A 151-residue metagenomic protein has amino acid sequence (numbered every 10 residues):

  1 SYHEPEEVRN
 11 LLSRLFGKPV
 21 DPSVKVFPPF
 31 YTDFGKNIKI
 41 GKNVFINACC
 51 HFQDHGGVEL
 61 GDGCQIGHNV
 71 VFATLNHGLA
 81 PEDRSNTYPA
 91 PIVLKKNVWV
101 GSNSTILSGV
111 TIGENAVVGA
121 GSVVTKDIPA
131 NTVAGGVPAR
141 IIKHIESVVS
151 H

Functional and structural regions predicted by a protein language model:
S1-S23, A139-I142, V149-H151: Terminal amphipathic alpha-helical/low-complexity segments used for targeting or macromolecular assembly
Y2, F30-I40, F45-T111, V137-P138 (+1 more regions): Flexible, glycine/small-residue-enriched loop-and-beta-strand segment within the central core of proteins
K25, F45, W99, V117 (+1 more regions): Short-chain dehydrogenase/reductase
T74, K126-N131: Short arginine-rich
T111, T125-K126: Active-site/ligand-binding-proximal alpha/beta "capping" segment
